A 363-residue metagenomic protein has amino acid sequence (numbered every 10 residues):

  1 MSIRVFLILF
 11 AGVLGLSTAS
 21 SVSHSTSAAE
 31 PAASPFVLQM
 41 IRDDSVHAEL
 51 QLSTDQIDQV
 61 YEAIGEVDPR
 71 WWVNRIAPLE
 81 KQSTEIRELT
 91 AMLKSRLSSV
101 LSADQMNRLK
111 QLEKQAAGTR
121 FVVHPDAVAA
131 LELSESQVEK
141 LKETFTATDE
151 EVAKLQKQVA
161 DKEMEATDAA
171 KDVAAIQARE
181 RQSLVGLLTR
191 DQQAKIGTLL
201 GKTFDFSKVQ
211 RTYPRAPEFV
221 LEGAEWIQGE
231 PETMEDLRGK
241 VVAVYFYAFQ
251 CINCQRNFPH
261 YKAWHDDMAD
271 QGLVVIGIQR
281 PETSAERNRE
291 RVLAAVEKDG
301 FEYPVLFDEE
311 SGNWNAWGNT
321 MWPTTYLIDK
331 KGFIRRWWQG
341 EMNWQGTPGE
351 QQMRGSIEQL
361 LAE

Functional and structural regions predicted by a protein language model:
L7-S21: Bacterial N-terminal signal peptides
S25-A224: Charge-rich (acidic/polar
A216-E218, E225-W226, V274-I276, V292-K331: Short, internal strand/loop/helix patches that form the active-site neighborhood or redox-interaction surface
V220-V242, D267: A short beta-strand-turn-helix
K240-V241, R256-Q279, E297: Conserved helix-turn-beta segment immediately C-terminal to the redox Cys motif in thioredoxin-like folds
F246-A263, S284: Conserved redox-active cysteine motifs that mediate thiol-disulfide chemistry, especially di-cysteine Cys-X(1-2)-Cys
Q279-P281, F307, W338: Residue-level recognition of beta-strand->loop/alpha-helix junctions
L327-E363: Thiol-/selenol-based redox modules, centered on thioredoxin-like and closely related oxidoreductase domains
